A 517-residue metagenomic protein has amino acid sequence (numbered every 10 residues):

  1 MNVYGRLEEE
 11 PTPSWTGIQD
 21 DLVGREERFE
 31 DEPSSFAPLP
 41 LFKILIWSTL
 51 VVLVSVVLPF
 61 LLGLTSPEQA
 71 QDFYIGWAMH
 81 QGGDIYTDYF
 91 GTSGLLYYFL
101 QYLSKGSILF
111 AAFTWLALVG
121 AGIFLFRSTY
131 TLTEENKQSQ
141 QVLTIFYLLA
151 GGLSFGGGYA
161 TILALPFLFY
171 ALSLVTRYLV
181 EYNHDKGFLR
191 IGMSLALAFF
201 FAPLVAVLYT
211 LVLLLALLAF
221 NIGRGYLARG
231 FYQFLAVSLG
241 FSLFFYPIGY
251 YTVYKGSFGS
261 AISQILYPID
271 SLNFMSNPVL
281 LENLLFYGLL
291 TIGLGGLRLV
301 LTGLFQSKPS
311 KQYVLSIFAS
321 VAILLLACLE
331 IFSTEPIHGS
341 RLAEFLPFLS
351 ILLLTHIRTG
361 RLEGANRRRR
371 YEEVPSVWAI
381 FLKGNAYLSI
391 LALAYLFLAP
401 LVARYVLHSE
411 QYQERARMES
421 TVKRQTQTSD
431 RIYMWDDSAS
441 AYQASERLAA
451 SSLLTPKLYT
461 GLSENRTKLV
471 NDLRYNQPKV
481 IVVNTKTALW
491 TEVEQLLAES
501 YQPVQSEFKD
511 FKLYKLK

Functional and structural regions predicted by a protein language model:
L61-I75, Y86-L100, G256, E410-R415: Extracytoplasmic catalytic/substrate-binding loops of multi-pass membrane glycan-assembly enzymes
L125-A150: Transmembrane-helix signature of polytopic, membrane-embedded enzymes that assemble or transfer cell-envelope glycans
T133, F169-F188, L299-T302, K308-S310 (+1 more regions): Membrane-interface transmembrane helices that cradle and orient dolichyl/undecaprenyl
F155-L165: Short acidic/glycine- and proline-prone juxtamembrane loop motifs at membrane-interface regions of multi-pass membrane
G187-V205, Y209, L213-L214, L325-L329: Membrane-interface alpha helices of multi-pass inner-membrane proteins
L208-L239: Perimembrane helix-loop-helix junctions
T334-W378: Hydrophobic/aromatic-rich transmembrane helices and adjacent perimembrane loops
V406-S463, L469-E492, K509: Short periplasmic/luminal acceptor-recognition loop of GT-C membrane glycosyltransferases, typified by
